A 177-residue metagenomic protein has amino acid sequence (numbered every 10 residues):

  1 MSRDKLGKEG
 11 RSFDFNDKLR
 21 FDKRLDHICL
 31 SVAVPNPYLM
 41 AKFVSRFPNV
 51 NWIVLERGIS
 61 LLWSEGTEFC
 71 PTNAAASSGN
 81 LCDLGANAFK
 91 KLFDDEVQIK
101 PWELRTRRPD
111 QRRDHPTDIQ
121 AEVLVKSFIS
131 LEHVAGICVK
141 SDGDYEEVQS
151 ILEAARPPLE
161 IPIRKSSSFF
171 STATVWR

Functional and structural regions predicted by a protein language model:
M1-V32, N36-R177: Active-site-proximal loop/hinge segments that shape catalytic or ion-binding/gating pockets
